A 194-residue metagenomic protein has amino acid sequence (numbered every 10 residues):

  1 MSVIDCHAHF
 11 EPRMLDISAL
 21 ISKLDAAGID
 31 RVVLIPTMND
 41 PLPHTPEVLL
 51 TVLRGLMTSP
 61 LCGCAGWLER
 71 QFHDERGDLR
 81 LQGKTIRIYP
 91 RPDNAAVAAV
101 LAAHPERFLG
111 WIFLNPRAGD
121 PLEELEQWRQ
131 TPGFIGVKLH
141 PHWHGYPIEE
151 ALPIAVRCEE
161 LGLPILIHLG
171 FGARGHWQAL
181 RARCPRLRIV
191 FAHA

Functional and structural regions predicted by a protein language model:
M1-P153, R157: Mid-domain alpha/beta scaffold segments of enzyme catalytic cores
I135-G136, W143, I148-A194: Catalytic pocket-lining loop regions of alpha/beta-barrel enzymes, especially the amidohydrolase/enolase/GH5 lineages
